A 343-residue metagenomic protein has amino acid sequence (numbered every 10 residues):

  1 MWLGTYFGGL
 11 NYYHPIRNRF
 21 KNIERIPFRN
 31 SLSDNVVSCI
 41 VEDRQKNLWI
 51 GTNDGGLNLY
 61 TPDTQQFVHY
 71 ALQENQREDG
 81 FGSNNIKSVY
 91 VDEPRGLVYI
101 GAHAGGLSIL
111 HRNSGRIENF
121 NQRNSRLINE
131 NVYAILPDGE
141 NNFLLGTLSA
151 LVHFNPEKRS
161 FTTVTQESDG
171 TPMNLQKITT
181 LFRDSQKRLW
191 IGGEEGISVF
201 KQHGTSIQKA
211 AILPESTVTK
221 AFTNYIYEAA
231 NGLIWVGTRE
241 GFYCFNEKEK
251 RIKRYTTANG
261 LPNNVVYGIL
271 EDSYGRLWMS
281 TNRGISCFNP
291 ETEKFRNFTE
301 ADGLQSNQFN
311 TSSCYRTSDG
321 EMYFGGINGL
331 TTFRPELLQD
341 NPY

Functional and structural regions predicted by a protein language model:
M1-Y343: Carboxylate-rich, polar loop motifs that coordinate divalent cations or form catalytic acidic clusters
